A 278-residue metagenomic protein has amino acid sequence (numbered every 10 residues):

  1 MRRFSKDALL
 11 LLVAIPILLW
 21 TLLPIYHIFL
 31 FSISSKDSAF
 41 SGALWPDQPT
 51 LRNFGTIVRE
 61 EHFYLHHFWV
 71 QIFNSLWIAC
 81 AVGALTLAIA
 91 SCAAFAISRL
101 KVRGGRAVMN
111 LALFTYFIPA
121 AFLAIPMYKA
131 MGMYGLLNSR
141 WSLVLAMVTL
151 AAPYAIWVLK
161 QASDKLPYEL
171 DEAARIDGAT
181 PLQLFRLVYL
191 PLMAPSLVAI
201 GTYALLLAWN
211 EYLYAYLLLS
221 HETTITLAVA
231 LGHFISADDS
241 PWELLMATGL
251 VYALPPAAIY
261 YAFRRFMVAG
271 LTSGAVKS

Functional and structural regions predicted by a protein language model:
R3-S278: A structural signal for multi-pass alpha-helical bundles of membrane permease subunits that mediate small-molecule
